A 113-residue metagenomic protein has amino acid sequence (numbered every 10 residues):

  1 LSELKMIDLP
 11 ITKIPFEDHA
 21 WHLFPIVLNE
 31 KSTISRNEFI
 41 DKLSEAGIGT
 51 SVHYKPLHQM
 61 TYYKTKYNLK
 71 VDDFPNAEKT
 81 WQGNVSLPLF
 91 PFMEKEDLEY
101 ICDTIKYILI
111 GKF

Functional and structural regions predicted by a protein language model:
L1-F113: PLP-dependent aminotransferase class I/II
